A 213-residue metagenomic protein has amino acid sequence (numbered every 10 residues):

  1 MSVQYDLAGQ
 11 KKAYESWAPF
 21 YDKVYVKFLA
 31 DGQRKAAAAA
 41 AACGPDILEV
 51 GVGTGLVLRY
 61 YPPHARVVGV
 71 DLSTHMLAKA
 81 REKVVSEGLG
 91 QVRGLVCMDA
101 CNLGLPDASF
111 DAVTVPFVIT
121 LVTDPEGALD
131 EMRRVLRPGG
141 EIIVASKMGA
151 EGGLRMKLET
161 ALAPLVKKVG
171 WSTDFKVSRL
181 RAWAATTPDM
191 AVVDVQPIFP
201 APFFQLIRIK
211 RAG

Functional and structural regions predicted by a protein language model:
M1-S16: N-terminal, positively charged/glycine-rich alpha-helical extensions of SAM-dependent methyltransferases
A8, Y25, A145-L206: C-terminal alpha-helical "lid/dimerization" subdomain adjacent to the S-adenosyl-L-methionine
K27-P45: Conserved alpha-helix/loop element of class I SAM-dependent methyltransferases that forms part of the SAM/SAH-binding
D46, R66, G139-E141: Short glycine-centered segments of the SAM/dcSAM-binding site in methyltransferase folds
L48-N102: Class I SAM-dependent methyltransferase SAM/SAH-binding core
C101-A112: A short acidic, Gly/Pro-enriched loop at the edge of an enzyme's catalytic core that lines a small-molecule cofactor
A112-D124: A short SAM/SAH-binding and catalytic strip from SAM-dependent methyltransferases
E126-P138: A short glycine-rich, Lys/Arg-flanked "PGG" loop and its adjoining helix->strand segment in the class I
